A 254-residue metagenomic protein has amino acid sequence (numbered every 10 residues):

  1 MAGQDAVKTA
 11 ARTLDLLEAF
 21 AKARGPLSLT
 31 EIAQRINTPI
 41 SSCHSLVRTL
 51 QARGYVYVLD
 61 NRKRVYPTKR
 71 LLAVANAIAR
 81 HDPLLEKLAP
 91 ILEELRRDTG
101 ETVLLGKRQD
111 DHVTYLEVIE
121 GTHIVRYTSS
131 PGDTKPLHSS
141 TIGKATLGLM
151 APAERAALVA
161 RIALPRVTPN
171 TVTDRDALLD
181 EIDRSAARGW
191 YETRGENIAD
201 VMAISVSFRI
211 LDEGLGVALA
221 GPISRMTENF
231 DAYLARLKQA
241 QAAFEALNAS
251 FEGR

Functional and structural regions predicted by a protein language model:
M1-H81, L85, A242, A246 (+1 more regions): N-terminal helix-turn-helix
A6-A10, L29, R64, T68 (+9 more regions): Short, structured helix-loop boundary elements
R35, L46, K87-D98, L104 (+3 more regions): Amphipathic alpha-helical regulatory segments at dimerization interfaces that relay allosteric signals between sensory
V56-V58, L105-G106, F208: A structural signal for short hydrophobic beta-strand segments in well-ordered beta-sheet cores
R62-R161: Amphipathic alpha-helical effector-binding/dimerization core of metabolite-sensing transcriptional regulators
V167-T168, A199: Intrinsically disordered, low-complexity polar/acidic regions
D174-A243: Extended hydrophobic
